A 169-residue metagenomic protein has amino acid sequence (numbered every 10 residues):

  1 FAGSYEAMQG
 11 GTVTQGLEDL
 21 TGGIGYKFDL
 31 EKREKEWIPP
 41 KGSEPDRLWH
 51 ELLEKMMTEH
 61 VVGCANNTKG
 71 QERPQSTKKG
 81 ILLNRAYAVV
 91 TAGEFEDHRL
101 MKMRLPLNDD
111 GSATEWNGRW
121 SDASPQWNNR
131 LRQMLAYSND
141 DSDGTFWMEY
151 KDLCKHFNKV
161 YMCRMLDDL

Functional and structural regions predicted by a protein language model:
F1-L169: Accessory/interaction modules and long regulatory regions
